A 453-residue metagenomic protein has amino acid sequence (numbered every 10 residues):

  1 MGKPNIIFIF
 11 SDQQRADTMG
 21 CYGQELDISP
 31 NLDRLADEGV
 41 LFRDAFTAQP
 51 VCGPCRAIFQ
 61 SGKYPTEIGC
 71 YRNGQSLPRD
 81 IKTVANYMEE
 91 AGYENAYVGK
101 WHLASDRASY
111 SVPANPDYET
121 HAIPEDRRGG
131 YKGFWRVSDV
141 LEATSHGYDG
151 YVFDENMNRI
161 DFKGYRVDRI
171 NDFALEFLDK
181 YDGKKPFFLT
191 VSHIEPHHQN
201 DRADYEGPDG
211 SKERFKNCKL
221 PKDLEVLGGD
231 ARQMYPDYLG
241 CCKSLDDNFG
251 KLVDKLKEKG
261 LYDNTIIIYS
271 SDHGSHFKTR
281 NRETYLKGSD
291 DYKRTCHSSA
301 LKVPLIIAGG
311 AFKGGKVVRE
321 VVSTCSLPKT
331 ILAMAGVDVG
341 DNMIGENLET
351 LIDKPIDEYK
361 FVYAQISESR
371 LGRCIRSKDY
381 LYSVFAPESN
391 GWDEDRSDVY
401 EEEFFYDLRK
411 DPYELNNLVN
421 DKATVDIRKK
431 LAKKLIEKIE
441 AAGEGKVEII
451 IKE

Functional and structural regions predicted by a protein language model:
M1-E402, P412-E453: Formylglycine-dependent sulfatase
F405-Y406: Short hydrophobic beta-strand that contains or immediately precedes a catalytic carboxylate
R409: Residues forming the ATP-binding cleft of Hanks-type serine/threonine protein kinase domains
